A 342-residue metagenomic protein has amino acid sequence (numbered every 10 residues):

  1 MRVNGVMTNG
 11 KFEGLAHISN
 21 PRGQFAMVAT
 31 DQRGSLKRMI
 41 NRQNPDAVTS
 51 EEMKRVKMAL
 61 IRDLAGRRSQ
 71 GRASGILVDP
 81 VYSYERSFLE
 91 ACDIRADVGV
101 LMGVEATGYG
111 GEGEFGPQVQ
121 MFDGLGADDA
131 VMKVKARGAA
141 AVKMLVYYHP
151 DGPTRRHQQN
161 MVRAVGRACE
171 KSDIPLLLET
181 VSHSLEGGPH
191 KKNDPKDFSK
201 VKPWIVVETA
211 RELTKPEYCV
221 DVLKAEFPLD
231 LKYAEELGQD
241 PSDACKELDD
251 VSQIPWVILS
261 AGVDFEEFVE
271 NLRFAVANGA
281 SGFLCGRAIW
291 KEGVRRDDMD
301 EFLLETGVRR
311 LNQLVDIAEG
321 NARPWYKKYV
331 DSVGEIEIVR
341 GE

Functional and structural regions predicted by a protein language model:
M1-D151, C219, I254, E266-G282 (+1 more regions): Alpha/beta catalytic barrel-like cores
E52, G75-D79, V142-H157, V201-D240: Catalytic beta/alpha-barrel core
L77-D79, A141-M144, I174-G187, D221-E226 (+1 more regions): Short beta-strand segments at enzyme active-site cores
C92-T107, Q158-L178, V207-E208, G238-I258 (+1 more regions): Alpha-helix-loop-beta-strand connector modules within alpha/beta enzyme cores
A136-R137, N193-A225, F274-F283, A288: Structural recognition of alpha->loop->beta junctions
Y148-P150, H183-H190, F198, T214-K215 (+4 more regions): Domain-level signal for soluble alpha/beta catalytic cores
Q158-Y218: Conserved anion-binding
P228-C285: Glycine/small-residue-rich hydrophobic helix-like segments
